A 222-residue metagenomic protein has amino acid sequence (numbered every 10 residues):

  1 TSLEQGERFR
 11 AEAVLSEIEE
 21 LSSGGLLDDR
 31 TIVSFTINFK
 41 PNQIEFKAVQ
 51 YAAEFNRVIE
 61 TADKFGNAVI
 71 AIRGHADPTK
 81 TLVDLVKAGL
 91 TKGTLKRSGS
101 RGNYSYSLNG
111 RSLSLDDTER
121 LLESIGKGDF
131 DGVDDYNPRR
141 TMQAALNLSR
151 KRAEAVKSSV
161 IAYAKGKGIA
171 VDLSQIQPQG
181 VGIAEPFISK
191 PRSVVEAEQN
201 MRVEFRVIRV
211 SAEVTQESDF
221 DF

Functional and structural regions predicted by a protein language model:
T1-R73, T79-V133, V194, I208-F222: Periplasmic peptidoglycan-binding/tethering modules of Gram-negative envelope proteins
G6, A155-S158, V171-S174: Short glycine/proline-centered loop/turn elements that form peptide/ligand docking sites
A53-E60, I70, L146, R150-A162: Solvent-exposed, polar/charged alpha-helical surfaces in well-ordered, non-transmembrane soluble domains, broadly
T61-D63, I161-V171: Alpha-helix termini
A76-V83, K127-T141, K167-E204: A short, conserved strand-capping beta-turn/loop at the end of a beta strand
K80, G89, G93-L95, G99 (+3 more regions): Short, cationic motifs built from Arg/Lys/His that form the positively charged side of catalytic pockets
L115-E154, I161: Intrinsically disordered, low-complexity acidic Ser/Thr-rich regulatory segments
